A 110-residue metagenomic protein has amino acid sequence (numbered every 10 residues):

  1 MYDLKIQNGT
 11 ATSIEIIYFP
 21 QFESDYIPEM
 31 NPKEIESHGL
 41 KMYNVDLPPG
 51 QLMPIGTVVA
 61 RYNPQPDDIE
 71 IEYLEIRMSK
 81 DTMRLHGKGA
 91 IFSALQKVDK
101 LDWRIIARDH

Functional and structural regions predicted by a protein language model:
M1-K5, S13-H110: Intrinsically disordered, low-complexity segments enriched in small/polar residues
